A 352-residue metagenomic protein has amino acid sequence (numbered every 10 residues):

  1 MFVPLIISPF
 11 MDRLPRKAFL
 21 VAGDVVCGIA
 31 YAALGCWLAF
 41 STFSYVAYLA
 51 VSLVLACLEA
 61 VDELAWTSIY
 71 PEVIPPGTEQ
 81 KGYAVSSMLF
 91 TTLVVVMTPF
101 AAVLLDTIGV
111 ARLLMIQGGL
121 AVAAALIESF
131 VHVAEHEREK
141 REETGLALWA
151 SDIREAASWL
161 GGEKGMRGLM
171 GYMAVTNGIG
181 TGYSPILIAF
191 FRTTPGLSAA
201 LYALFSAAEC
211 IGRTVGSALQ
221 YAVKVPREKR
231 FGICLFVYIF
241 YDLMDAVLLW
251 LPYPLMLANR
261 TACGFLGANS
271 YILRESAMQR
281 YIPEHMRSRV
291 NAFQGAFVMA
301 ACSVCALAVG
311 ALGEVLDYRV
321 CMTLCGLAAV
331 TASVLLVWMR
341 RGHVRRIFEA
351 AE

Functional and structural regions predicted by a protein language model:
F2-G23, I29, A33, L114 (+2 more regions): C-terminal transmembrane bundle of multi-pass solute transporters/carriers
A30, Y45-A56, K81-E139, A203 (+4 more regions): Hydrophobic alpha-helical transmembrane segments
S44-V61, L255-N269: Hydrophobic core of transmembrane alpha-helices in multi-pass small-molecule transporters, especially MFS/SLC-type
L53, G161-G182, T261-A262: Pair of pore-lining "gating" transmembrane helices in MFS-fold secondary transporters
E63, V94, T98, M173-S184 (+1 more regions): Conserved extracellular-gate-facing transmembrane-helix segments in secondary transporters
P71-E79, R280-R287: Paired intracellular helix-loop junctions of major facilitator superfamily
V85-L93, Y172, F293-F297: Hydrophobic alpha-helical segments of secondary membrane carriers
A134-G171: Juxtamembrane intracellular "pre-TM" segments in multi-pass secondary transporters
